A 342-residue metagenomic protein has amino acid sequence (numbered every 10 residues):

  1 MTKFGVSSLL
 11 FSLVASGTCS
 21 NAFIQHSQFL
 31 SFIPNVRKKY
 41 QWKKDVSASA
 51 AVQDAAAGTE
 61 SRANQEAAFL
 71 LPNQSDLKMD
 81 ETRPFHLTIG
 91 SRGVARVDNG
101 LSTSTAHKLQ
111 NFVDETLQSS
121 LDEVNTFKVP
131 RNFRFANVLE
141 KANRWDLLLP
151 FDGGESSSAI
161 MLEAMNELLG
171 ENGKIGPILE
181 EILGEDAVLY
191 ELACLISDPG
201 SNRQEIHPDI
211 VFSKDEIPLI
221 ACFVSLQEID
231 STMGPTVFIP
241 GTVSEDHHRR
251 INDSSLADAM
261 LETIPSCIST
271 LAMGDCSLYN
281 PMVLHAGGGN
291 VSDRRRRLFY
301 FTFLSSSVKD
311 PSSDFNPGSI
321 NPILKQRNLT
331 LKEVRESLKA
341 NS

Functional and structural regions predicted by a protein language model:
T2-R92: Fe(II)/2-oxoglutarate
G58, N64-Q74, F127-P130, N252 (+2 more regions): Non-heme Fe(II)/2-oxoglutarate
G58-S91, D98-I206, F212-S213: Non-heme Fe(II)-dependent double-stranded beta-helix
L77, I229-G288, V308, K325 (+1 more regions): Double-stranded beta-helix
A193-C194, P208, V224-E228, P240: Short, structured patches in soluble enzyme cores that scaffold and shape functional sites
R203-V211, F238, V283-G288, F301: Histidine-centered catalytic micro-motifs
H207-D209, I251-P265, R295, D314-G318: Short, surface-exposed loop/helix-turn segments at secondary-structure junctions that function as lids/hinges flanking
K214-S231, T302-S306: Short, conserved beta-strand element in jelly-roll/cupin
